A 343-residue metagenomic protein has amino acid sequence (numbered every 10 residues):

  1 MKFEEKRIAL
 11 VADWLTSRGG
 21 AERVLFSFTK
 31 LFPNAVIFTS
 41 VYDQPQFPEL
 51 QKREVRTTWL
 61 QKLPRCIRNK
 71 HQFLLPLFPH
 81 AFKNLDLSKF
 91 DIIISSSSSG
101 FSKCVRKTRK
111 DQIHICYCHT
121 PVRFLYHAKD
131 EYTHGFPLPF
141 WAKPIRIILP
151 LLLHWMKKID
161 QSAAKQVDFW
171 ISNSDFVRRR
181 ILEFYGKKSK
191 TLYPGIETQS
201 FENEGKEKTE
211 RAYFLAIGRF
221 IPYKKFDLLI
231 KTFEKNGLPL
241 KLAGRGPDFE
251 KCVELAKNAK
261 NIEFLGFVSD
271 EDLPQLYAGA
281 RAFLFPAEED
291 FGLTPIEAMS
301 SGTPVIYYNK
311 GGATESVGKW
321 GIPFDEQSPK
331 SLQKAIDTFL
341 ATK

Functional and structural regions predicted by a protein language model:
L31-S102: Active-site donor-binding segments of glycosyltransferases and PAPS-dependent sulfotransferases
H134-W170, R178-R179: Membrane-proximal helix-turn-helix segments that form the acceptor-binding/catalytic region of lipid-linked
R179, E183-F184, K190, I196-R211: Acidic anion/phosphate-binding donor-loop and adjacent secondary structure in glycosyltransferase catalytic cores
G205-K224, I230-K241: Conserved donor-binding/catalytic core segment of Leloir-type glycosyltransferases
E250-E271: Nucleotide-activated donor-binding/catalytic signature segment of Leloir-type glycosyltransferases, i.e., the conserved
F267, Q275-A280: Short alpha-helical donor nucleotide-sugar binding micro-motif in glycosyltransferases
A278-D290, T303-P304: Acidic donor-binding loop of glycosyltransferase active sites
G321-K330, D337-K343: Conserved acidic donor-binding segment of nucleotide-sugar-dependent glycosyltransferases
